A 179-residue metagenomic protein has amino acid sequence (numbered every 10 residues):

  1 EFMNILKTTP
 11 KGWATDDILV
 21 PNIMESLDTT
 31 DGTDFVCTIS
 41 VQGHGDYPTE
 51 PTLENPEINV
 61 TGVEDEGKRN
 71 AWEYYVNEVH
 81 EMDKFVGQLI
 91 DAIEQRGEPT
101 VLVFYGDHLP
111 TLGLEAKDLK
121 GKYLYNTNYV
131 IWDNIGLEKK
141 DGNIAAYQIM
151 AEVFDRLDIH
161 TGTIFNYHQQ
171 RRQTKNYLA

Functional and structural regions predicted by a protein language model:
E1-A179: Solvent-exposed soluble domains appended to multi-pass membrane proteins
